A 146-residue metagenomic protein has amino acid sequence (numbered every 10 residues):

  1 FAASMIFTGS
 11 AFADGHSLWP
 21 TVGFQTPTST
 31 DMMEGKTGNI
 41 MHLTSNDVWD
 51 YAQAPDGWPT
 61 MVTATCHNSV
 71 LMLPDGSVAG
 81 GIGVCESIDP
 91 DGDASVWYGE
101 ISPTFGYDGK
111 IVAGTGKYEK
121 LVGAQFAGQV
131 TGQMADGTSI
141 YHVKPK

Functional and structural regions predicted by a protein language model:
A3, T8-S10: N-terminal signal peptide c-region/cleavage motif recognized by signal peptidases
F12-K146: Beta-strand-enriched cores of mature, soluble protein domains
